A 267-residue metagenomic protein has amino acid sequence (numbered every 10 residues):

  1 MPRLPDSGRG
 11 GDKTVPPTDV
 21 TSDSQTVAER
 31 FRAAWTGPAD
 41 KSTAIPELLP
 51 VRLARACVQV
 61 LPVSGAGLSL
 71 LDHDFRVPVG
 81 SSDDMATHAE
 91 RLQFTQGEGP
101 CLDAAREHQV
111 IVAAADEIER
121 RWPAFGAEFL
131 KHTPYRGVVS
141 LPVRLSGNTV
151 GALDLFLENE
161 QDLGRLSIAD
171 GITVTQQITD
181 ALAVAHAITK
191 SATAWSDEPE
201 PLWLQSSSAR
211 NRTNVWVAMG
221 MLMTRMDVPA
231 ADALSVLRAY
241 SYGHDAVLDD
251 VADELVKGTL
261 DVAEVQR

Functional and structural regions predicted by a protein language model:
M1-T95, V236, D253-R267: Intrinsically disordered, low-complexity terminal regulatory regions
V27-E47, V110, P201-S208, V217-M223: Short regulatory/linker helices and ligand/cofactor-binding micro-motifs at input modules
G67-L71, V77-V79, A86-P123, A127-R136: Regulatory sensory and allosteric helical modules in signal-transduction proteins and certain transcription factors
R136-R144: A short, aliphatic-rich beta-strand micro-motif
V143-L153, I178: Short hydrophobic/glycine-rich mini-motifs in sensory/regulatory modules that couple input to downstream signaling
A152-D162, L166, L182-V184: Short beta-strand-to-loop transition segments that serve as allosteric relay/switch motifs in sensory/regulatory domains
I168-D180: Allosteric cytosolic regulatory segments
A187-R267: Signal-transducing coiled-coil/dimerization helices and immediately adjacent hinge/linker segments that couple sensory
